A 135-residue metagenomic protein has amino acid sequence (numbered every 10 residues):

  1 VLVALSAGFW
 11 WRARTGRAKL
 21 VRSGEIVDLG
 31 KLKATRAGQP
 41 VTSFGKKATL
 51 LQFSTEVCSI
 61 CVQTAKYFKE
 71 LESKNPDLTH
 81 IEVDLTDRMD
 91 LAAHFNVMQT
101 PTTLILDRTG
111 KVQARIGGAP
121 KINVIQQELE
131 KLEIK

Functional and structural regions predicted by a protein language model:
V1-L32: N-terminal targeting signals for export/organelle localization
L32-P40, K46: Anionic-ligand binding region
S43-E56: Short active-site neighborhood of thiol/selenol oxidoreductases, capturing the structured segment around
T55-K66: Conserved redox-active cysteine motifs that mediate thiol-disulfide chemistry, especially di-cysteine Cys-X(1-2)-Cys
F68, E72-N75: Conserved hydrophobic residues forming the short capping helix/wall of the S-adenosyl-L-methionine
P76-D90: Thiol-based oxidoreductase modules, predominantly thioredoxin-like and allied folds used for disulfide exchange
N96-L104: Structural micro-motif
L106-K135: Non-catalytic, surface beta->alpha helical segment in thiol-disulfide oxidoreductase systems
